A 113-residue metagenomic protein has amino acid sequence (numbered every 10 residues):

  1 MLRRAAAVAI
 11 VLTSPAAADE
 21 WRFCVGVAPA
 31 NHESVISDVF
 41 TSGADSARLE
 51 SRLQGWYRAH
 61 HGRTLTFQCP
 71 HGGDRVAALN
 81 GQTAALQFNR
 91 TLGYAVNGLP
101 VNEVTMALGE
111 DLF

Functional and structural regions predicted by a protein language model:
M1, R58-G62, G93: Glycine-centered secondary-structure boundary/capping sites
M1-V8: Sec-dependent signal peptide recognition, specifically the positively charged N-region followed immediately by
A9, R52-W56, A84-Q87: Intrinsically disordered, low-complexity boundary segments flanking structured domains
V11-L12, S34: Intrinsic disorder/low-complexity segments
T13-A18: Sec/Tat signal peptide C-region and signal peptidase I cleavage site
D19-S46: Short Trp-Ser/Thr-centered turn/loop motifs at beta-strand boundaries
T41-D74: N-terminal, post-signal-peptide region of Sec/Tat-exported proteins
R63-F113: Short, mixed-charge low-complexity intrinsically disordered segments
